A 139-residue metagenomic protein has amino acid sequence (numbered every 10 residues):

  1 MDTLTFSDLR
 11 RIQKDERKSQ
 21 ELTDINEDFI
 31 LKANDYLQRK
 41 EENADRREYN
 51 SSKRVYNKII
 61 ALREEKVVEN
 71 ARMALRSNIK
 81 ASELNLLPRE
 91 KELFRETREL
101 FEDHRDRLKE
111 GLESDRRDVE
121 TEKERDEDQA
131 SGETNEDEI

Functional and structural regions predicted by a protein language model:
M1-E136: Charge/polar-rich, low-complexity and marginally structured segments
I139: Conserved nucleotide-binding/hydrolysis modules and their immediate coupling elements across P-loop/ASCE NTPase motors
